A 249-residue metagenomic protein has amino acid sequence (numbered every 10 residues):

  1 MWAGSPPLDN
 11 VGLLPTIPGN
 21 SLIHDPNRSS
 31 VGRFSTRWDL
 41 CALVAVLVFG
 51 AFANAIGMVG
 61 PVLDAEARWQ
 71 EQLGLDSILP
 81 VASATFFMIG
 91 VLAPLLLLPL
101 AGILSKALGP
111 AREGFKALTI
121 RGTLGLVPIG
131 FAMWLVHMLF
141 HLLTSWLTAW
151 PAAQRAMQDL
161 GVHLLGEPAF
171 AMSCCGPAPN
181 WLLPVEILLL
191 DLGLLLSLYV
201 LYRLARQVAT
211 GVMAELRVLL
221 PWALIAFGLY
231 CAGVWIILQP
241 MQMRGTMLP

Functional and structural regions predicted by a protein language model:
M1-V31, M138-L142, A149, R155: Membrane-proximal soluble regions of multi-pass membrane proteins
G32-V48, A117-F131, A214-F227: Alpha-helical transmembrane segments and their helix-start/interface "positive-inside/aromatic belt" motifs in integral
N54-Q70, L139-L160, Q239-R244: Membrane-helix interface motif
R68-T85, A169-L182: Membrane-interface segments at the starts/ends of alpha-helical transmembrane spans
L92, I103-D159: Alpha-helical transmembrane segments with an aromatic anchor "belt"
L126-M133, W150-R206: Hydrophobic alpha-helical transmembrane segments and adjacent short intramembrane/lumenal linkers of inner/organellar
L195-L229: Interfacial loop-to-transmembrane junctions
G233-P249: Juxtamembrane boundary at the C-terminal end of a transmembrane helix
